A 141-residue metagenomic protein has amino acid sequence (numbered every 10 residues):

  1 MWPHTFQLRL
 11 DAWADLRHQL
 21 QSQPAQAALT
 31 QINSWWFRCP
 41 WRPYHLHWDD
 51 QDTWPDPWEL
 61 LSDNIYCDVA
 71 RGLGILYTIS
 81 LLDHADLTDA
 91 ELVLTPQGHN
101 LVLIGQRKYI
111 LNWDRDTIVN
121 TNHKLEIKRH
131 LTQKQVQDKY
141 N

Functional and structural regions predicted by a protein language model:
M1-N141: A structural boundary/capping signal
